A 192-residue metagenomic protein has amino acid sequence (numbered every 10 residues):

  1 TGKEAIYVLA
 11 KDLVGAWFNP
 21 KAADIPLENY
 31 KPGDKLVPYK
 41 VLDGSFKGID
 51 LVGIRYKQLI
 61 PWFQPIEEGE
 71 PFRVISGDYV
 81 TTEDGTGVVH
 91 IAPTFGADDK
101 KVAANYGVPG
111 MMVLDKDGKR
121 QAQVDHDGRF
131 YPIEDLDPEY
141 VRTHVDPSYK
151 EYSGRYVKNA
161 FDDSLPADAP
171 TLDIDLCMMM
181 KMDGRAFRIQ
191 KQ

Functional and structural regions predicted by a protein language model:
T1-Q192: Non-cofactor substrate-recognition interfaces
